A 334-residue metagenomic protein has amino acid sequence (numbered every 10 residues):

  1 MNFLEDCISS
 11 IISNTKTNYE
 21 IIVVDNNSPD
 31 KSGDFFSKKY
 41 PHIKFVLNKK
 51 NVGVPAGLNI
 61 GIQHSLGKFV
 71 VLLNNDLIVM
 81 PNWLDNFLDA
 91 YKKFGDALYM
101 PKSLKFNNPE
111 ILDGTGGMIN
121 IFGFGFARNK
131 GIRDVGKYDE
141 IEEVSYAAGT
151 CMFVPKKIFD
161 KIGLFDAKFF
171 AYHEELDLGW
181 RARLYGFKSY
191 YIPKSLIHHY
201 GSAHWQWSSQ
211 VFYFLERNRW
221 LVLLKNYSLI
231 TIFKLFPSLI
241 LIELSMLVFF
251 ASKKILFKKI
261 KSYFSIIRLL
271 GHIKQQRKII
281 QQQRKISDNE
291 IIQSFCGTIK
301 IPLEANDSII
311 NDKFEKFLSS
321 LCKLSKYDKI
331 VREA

Functional and structural regions predicted by a protein language model:
S9-N18: Short, acidic, metal-binding catalytic loop of nucleotide-sugar glycosyltransferases
S10, D25-D34, K50: A conserved acidic beta->alpha catalytic loop
N48-S65, N75, N86: Glycine-rich, basic loop-to-helix element that forms the pyrophosphate-binding segment of sugar-nucleotide handling
V70: Short aromatic/hydrophobic "clamp" motif used to bind/position activated sugar donors
L77-N120, F124: Conserved donor NDP-sugar-binding/catalytic core segment of glycosyltransferases
I111-L112, I121-F126, I132-V154, L176-L178 (+2 more regions): A recurrent flexible, glycine/aromatic-enriched loop bordering the glycosyltransferase active site that acts as
S145-L196: A short, conserved alpha-helix in the catalytic core of glycosyltransferases
Y185-E304, N311-E315: Active-site-adjacent helix/loop segment of glycosyltransferases that harbors family-specific signature motifs
